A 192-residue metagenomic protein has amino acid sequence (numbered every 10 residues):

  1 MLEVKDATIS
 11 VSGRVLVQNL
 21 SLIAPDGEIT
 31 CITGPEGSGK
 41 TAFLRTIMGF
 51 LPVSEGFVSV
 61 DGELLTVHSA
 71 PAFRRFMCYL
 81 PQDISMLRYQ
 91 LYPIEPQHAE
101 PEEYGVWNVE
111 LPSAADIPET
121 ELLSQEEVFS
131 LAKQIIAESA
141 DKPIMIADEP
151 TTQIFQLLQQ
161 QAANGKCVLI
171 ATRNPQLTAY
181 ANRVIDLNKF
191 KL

Functional and structural regions predicted by a protein language model:
L2, V17-N19: Conserved structural motif at the start of ABC-family nucleotide-binding domains
G13-V15, P71: Short coil-to-beta microelement around the adenine-binding A-loop and adjacent beta1/P-loop entry of ABC ATPase
T33-P35: The feature captures the beta-strand-to-loop junction immediately N-terminal to the Walker
M48: Helix-to-loop junction immediately C-terminal to a conserved catalytic motif
G56-L64, F73: Conserved ABC transporter NBD signature motif
D83-A114, P118: Q-loop/switch helix immediately C-terminal to the Walker
I154-N164: Helical segment within the ABC ATPase nucleotide-binding domain
